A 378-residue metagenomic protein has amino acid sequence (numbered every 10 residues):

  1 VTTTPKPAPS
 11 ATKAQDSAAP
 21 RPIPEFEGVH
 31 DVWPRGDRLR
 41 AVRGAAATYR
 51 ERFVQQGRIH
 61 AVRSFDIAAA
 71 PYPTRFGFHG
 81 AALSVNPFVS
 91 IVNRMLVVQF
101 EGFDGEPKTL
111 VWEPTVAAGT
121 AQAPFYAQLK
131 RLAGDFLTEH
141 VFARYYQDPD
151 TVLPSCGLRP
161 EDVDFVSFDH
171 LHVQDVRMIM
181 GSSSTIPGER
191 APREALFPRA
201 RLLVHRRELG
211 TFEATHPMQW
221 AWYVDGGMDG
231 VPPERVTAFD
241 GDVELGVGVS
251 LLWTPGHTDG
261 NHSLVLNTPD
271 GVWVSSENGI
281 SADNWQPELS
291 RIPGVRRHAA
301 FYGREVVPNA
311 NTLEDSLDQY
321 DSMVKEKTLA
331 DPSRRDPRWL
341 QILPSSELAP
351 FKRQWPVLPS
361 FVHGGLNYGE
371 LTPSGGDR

Functional and structural regions predicted by a protein language model:
T2-V152, D162, G271-G279, V295-R378: Metallo-beta-lactamase
T109, A200-R201, V243, L252 (+2 more regions): Conserved active-site beta-strand-loop modules that form the wall/rim of enzyme catalytic pockets and either contain
V111-P114, D164-L171, L203-H205, L252-G256 (+1 more regions): Active-site neighborhood of phospho(di)ester-bond hydrolases with catalytic His/Asp-centered motifs
R131-A200: Active-site metal-binding motif and surrounding structural segment of the metallo-beta-lactamase
V141-Q147, P154, G188-W253, A300-D318 (+1 more regions): Metallo-beta-lactamase
H170-R177, G210-T211, V243, T258-H262 (+1 more regions): Active-site environment of divalent metal-dependent phosphoester hydrolases
G188-R190, E194, D259, V265-A282 (+1 more regions): Conserved beta-sheet core of the metallophosphoesterase superfamily
A214-T215, W285-L289: Short conserved micro-motifs at the rims of enzyme active sites and ligand-binding pockets
